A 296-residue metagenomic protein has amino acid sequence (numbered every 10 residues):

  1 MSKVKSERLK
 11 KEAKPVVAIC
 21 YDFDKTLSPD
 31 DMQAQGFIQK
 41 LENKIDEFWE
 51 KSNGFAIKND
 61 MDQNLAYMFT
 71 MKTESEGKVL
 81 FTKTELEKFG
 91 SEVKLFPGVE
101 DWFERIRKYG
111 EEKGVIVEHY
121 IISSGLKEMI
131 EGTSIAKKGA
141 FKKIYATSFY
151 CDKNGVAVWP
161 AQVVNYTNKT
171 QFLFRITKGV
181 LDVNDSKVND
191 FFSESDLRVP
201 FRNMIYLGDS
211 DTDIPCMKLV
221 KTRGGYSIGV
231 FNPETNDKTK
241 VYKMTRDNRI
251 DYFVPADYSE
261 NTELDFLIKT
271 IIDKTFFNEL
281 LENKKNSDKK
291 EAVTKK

Functional and structural regions predicted by a protein language model:
M1-S2, V199: Short linear interaction motifs
S2-K153, M244, I250-Y252: Alpha-helical substrate-recognition element adjacent to the catalytic core
K94-Y120, S124-K296: C-terminal cap/substrate-recognition subdomain and adjoining C-terminal extension of metal-dependent phosphatase-like
